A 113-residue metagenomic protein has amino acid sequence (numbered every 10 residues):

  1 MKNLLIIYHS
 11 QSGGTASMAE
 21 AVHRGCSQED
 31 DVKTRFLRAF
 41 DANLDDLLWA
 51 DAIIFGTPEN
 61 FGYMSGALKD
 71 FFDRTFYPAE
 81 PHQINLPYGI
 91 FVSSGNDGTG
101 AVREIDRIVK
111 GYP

Functional and structural regions predicted by a protein language model:
K2-C26: N-terminal beta1-alpha1 ligand-phosphate binding loop
N3, K33, P87: Residues at the starts of beta-strands that form the adenosine-phosphate
L4, F36, N60: Generic anion/oxyanion-binding catalytic loop in active/binding sites
S10-G13, S27-V32, Y63-L68: Short linear motifs at secondary-structure transitions and domain/linker junctions
A19-V32, K110-P113: Short helix-loop-beta junction
D31-D41: A short beta-strand-loop structural module common to alpha/beta enzyme folds
A39-P113: Helix-loop-strand module that forms the ligand-binding subsite of alpha/beta enzymes
